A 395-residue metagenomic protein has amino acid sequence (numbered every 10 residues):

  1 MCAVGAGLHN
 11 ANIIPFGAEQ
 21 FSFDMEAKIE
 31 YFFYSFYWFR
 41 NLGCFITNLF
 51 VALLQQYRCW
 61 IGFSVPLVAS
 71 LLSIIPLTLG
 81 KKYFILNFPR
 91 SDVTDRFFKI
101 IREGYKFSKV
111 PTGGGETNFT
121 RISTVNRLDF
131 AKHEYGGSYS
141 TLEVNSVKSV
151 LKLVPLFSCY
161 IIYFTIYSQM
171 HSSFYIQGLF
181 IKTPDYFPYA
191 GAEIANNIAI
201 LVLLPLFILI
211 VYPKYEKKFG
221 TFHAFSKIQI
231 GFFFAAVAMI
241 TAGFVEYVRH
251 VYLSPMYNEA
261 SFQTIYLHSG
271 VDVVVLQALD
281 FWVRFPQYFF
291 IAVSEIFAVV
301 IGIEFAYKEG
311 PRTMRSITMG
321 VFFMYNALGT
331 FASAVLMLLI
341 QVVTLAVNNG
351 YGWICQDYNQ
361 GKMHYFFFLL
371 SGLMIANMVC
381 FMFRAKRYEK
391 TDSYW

Functional and structural regions predicted by a protein language model:
M1-W395: Hydrophobic transmembrane alpha-helices of multi-pass solute transporters/permeases
